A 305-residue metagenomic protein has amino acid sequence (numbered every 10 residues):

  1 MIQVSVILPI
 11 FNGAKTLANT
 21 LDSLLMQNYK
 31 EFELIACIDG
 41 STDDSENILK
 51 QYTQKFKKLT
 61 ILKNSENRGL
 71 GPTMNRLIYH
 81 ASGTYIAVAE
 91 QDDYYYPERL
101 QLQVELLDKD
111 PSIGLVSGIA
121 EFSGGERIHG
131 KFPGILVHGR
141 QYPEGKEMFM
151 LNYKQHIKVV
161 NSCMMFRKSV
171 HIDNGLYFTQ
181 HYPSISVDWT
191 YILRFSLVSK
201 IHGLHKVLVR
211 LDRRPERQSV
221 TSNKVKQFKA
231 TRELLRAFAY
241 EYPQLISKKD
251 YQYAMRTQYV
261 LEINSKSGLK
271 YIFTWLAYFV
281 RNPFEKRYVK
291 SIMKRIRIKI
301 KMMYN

Functional and structural regions predicted by a protein language model:
M1-L25: N-proximal low-complexity "stem/linker" segments adjacent to membrane-targeting elements
I2-V4, L25-A36, D44, F56-T60: Short loop->beta transition adjacent to catalytic acidic/histidine clusters or analogous donor-positioning motifs
V6, Y79, L136-V225, T231: Conserved nucleotide-sugar donor-binding catalytic segment
S23, I38-N47, E66, E90: A conserved acidic beta->alpha catalytic loop
N64-A81, L102: Glycine-rich, basic loop-to-helix element that forms the pyrophosphate-binding segment of sugar-nucleotide handling
I86: Short aromatic/hydrophobic "clamp" motif used to bind/position activated sugar donors
E98-P133: Conserved donor NDP-sugar-binding/catalytic core segment of glycosyltransferases
Y240, Y259-N305: Membrane-interface aromatic/basic loop that binds lipid-linked glycans or pyrophosphate carriers, typified by
